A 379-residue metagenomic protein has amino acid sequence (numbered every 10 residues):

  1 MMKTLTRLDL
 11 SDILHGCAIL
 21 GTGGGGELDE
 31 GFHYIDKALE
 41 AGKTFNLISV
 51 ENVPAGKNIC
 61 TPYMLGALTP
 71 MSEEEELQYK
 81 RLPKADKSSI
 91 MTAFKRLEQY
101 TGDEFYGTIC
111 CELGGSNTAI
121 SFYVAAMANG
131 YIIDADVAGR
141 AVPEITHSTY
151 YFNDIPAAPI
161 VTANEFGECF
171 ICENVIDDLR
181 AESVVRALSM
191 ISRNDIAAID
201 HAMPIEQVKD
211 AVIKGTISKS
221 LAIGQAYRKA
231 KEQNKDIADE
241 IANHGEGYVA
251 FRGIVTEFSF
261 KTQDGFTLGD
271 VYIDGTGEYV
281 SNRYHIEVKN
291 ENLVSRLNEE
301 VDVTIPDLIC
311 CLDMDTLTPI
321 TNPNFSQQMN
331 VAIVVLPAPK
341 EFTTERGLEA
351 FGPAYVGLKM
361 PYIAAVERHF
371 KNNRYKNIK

Functional and structural regions predicted by a protein language model:
M2-A41: N-terminal phosphate-binding or glycine-rich loops at protein starts, especially the Walker A/P-loop of NTPases
E27-G31, I90-M91, C111-F122, G139-E144: Short glycine/serine/threonine-rich phosphate/pyrophosphate-binding segments that cradle anionic phosphate groups
V53-E104: Glycine-rich oxoanion-binding loops at beta->alpha junctions
V53-P70, H147-L188: A structural-propensity feature for long, helix-poor, extended segments
A126-T146: Short, acidic/small-residue loops that bind anionic groups at enzyme active sites
F166-T216: Conserved anion/nucleotide-ligand pocket segment
A222-G275: Oxyanion-binding "anion nests"
E257-K379: C-terminal non-catalytic interaction/assembly regions of soluble proteins
